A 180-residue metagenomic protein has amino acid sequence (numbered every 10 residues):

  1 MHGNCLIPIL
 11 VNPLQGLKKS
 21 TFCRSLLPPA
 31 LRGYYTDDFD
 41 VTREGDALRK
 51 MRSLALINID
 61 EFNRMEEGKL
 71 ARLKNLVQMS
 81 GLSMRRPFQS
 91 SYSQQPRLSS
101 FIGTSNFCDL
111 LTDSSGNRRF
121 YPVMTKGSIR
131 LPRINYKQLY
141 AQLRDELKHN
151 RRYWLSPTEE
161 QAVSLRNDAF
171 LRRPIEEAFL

Functional and structural regions predicted by a protein language model:
M1-S53: P-loop NTPase catalytic core of nucleic-acid-dependent motor ATPases
A47-R52, R86-T104: AAA+/SF3 P-loop NTPase mechanochemical coupling elements
S53-A55, R97-S100, S115-Y121: Short glycine-/polar-rich loops that comprise or flank the Walker A/P-loop and associated switch/sensor motifs
A55-Q78, L111-G116: Conserved AAA+/SF3 P-loop NTPase catalytic/coupling segment centered on the Walker-B
L70-Q94: Conserved catalytic/switch belt of AAA+ P-loop NTPases
L111-R130: A short helix-turn-beta junction within AAA+ P-loop NTPase domains corresponding to the substrate/partner-engaging
T125-Y153, D168: C-terminal, non-catalytic macromolecule-binding modules
W154-L180: DNA transaction DNA-binding modules
